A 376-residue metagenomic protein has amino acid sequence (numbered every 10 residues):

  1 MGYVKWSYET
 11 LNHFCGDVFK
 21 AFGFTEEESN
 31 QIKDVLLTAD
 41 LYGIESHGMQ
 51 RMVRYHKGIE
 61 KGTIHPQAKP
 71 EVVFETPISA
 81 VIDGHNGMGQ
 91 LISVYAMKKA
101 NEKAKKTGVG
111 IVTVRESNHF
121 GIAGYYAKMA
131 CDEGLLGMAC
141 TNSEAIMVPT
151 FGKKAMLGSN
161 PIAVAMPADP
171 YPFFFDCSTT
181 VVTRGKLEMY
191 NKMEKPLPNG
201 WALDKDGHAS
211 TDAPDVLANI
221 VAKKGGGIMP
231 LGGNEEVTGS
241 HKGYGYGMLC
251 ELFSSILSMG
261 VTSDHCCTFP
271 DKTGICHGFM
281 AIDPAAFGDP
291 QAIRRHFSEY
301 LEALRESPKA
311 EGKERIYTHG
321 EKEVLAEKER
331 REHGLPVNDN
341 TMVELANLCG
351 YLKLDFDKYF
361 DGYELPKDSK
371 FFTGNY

Functional and structural regions predicted by a protein language model:
M1-Y8, H13-I32, L37-T38, E45-P66 (+3 more regions): Acidic, glycine/proline-rich low-complexity segments that act as flexible tails and inter-domain linkers
G2-F14, L252, L257, T262-Y376: Catalytic-core signal marking the mid-to-C-terminal active-site face
H47-N101: Active-site cofactor/substrate anionic-group-binding motifs, chiefly glycine- and Lys/Arg-rich phosphate-binding loops
V73-D83, V94-G110, T211-G232: Residues forming anionic-ligand binding surfaces in small-molecule and nucleic-acid pockets of primarily soluble enzymes
S79-D169, C177-S178: A generic, well-ordered mixed alpha/beta core segment in the N-terminal half of proteins
M147-V221: Phosphate/diphosphate-binding glycine-rich loops and adjacent basic-rich segments that engage nucleotide
P196-C266: Secondary-shell segments that build the walls of catalytic and ion/ligand-binding clefts
